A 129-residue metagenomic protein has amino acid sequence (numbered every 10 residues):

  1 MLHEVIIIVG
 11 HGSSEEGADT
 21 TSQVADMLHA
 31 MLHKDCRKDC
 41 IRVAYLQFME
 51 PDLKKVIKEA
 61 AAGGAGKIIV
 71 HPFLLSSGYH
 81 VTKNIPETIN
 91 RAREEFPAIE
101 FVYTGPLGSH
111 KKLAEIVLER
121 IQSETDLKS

Functional and structural regions predicted by a protein language model:
M1-S129: Active-site-proximal alpha-helix that buttresses catalytic centers in soluble enzyme cores
